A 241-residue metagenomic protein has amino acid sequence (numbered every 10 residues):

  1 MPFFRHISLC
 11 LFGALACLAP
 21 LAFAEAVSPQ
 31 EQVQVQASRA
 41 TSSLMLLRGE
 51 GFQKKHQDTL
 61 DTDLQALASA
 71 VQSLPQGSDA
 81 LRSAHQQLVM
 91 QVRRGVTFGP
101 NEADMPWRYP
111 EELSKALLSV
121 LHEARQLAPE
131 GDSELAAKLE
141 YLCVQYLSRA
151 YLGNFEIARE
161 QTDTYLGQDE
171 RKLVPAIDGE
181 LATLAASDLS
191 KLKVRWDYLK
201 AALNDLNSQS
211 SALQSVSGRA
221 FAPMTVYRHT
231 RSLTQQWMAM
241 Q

Functional and structural regions predicted by a protein language model:
M1-L11: Bacterial N-terminal signal peptides that target proteins for export
C17-L21: N-terminal signal peptide c-region/cleavage motif recognized by signal peptidases
F23-E25: Boundary of Sec targeting at the N-terminus
V27-K54, E130-R159, N204, S208 (+1 more regions): N-terminal extracytoplasmic segments of bacterial inner-membrane proteins
Q36-S43, D63-A66, A70, A116 (+2 more regions): Amphipathic, well-ordered alpha-helical segments in soluble domains
E50-D104, L173-K200: Short, solvent-exposed, charged loop/turn and helix-capping segments that join or cap alpha-helices on peripheral
F98-E111, S190-Q241: Extracellular/periplasmic juxtamembrane segments that couple receptor/chemosensory ectodomains to their
M105-K200, P223, Y227: Extended amphipathic alpha-helical interaction segments
